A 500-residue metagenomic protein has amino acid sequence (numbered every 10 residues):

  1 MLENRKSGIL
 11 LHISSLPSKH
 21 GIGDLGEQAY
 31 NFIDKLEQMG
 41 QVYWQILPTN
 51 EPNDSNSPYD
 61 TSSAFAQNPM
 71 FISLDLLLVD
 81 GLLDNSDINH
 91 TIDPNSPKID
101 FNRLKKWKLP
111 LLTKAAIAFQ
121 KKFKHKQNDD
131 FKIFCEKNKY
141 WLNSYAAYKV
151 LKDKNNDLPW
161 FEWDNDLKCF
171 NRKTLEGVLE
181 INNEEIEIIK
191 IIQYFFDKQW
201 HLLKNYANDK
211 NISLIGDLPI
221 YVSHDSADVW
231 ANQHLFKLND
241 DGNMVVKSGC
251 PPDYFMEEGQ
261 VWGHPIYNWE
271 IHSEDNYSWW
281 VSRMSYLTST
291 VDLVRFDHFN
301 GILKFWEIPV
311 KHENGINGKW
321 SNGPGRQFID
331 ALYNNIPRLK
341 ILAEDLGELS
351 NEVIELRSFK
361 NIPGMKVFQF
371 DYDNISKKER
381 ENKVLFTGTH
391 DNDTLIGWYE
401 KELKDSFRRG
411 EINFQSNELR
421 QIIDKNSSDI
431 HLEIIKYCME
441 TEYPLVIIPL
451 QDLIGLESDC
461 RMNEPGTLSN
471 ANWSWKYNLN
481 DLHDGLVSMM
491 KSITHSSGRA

Functional and structural regions predicted by a protein language model:
M1-R5, H12, S18, S55-Q193 (+4 more regions): Alpha-amylase-like alpha-glycosidases and glucanotransferases acting on alpha-linked glucans and related
L2, E27-P52, T290-V291, C438-E440: Catalytic domains of carbohydrate-active enzymes, especially glycoside hydrolases
G8, H12-N31: N-terminal catalytic cores of NTP/NDP-binding nucleotidyl/phosphoryl-transfer enzymes
E37, W200-N208, Y333, R357-S358: Surface-exposed amphipathic alpha-helices with a cationic face
M39, W44-P48, A207, S213-I220 (+1 more regions): Short acidic catalytic loops
P52, S428, I493: Aromatic (Trp/Tyr) and acidic
I189-V222: Conserved, well-ordered alpha-helix/loop/beta-strand core segments that scaffold catalytic motifs
G455-A500: Structured C-terminal cap/extension of enzyme domains
